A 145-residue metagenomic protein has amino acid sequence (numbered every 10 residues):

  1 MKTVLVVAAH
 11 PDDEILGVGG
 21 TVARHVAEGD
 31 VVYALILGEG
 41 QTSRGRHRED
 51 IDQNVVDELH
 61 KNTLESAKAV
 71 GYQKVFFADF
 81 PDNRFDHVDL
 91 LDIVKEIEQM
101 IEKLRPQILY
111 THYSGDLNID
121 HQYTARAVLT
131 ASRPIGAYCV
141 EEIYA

Functional and structural regions predicted by a protein language model:
M1-L104, L129, R133-A137: Active-site rim/loop-helix segments in enzyme catalytic domains that contact anionic ligands
Y33-I36, Y110, Y144-A145: Short beta-strand segments
Q107-I119: Acidic beta-strand-to-loop metal/phosphate-binding motif
N118-R133: Short Gly/Thr/Asp-enriched flexible loops that form oxyanion-binding sites at enzyme active sites
A137-A145: Short, flexible loop segments at boundaries between secondary-structure elements
